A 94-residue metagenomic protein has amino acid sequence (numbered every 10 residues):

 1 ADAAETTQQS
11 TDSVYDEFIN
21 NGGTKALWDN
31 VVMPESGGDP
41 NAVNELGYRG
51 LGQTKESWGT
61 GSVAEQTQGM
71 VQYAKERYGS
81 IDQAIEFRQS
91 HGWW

Functional and structural regions predicted by a protein language model:
A1-A3: N-terminal prepro-regions of secreted/extracellular proteins
T6-W94: Peptidoglycan cell-wall recognition and remodeling modules
